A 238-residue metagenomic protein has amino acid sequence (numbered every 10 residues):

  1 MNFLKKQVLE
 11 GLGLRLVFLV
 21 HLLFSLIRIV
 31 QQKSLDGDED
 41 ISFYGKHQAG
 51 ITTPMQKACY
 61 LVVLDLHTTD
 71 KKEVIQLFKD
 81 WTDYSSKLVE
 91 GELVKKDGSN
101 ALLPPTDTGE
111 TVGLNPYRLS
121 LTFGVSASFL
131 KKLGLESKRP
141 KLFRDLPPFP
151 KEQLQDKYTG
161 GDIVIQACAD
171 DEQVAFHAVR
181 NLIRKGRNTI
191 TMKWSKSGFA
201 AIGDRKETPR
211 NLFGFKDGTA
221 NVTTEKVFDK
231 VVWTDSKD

Functional and structural regions predicted by a protein language model:
M1-N2, K6: N-terminal secretory signal peptides
Q7-D238: Long, histidine/aromatic-enriched segments associated with O2/redox biology
